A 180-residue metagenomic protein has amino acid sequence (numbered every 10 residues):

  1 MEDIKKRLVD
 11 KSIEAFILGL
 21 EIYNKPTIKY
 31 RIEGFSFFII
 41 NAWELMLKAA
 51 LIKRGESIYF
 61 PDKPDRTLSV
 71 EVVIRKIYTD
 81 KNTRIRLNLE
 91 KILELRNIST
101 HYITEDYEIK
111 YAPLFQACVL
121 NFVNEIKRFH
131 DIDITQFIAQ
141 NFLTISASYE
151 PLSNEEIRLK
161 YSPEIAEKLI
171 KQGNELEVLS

Functional and structural regions predicted by a protein language model:
M1-F35, S146-E150: Charged alpha-helical initiation segments
I4-R7, T27, R31-F35, K81-R84 (+2 more regions): Non-transmembrane, amphipathic alpha-helical segments
E21-N24, L47-I52, N97, H101-E105 (+1 more regions): Charged/polar positions within long, soluble alpha-helices
I32-I52: Short, hydrophobic, well-ordered secondary-structure elements
I40, E44, E90, N97 (+2 more regions): Generic structural signal for well-ordered, non-transmembrane alpha-helical segments in soluble/cytosolic regions
L47-A112: A broadly used, surface-exposed interaction patch
Y111-Y161: Amphipathic, Lys/Arg-enriched alpha-helical patches that create a basic surface for binding polyanionic ligands
E155-S180: A conserved mid-domain beta-alpha-beta active-site/ligand-binding segment of alpha/beta enzyme cores
